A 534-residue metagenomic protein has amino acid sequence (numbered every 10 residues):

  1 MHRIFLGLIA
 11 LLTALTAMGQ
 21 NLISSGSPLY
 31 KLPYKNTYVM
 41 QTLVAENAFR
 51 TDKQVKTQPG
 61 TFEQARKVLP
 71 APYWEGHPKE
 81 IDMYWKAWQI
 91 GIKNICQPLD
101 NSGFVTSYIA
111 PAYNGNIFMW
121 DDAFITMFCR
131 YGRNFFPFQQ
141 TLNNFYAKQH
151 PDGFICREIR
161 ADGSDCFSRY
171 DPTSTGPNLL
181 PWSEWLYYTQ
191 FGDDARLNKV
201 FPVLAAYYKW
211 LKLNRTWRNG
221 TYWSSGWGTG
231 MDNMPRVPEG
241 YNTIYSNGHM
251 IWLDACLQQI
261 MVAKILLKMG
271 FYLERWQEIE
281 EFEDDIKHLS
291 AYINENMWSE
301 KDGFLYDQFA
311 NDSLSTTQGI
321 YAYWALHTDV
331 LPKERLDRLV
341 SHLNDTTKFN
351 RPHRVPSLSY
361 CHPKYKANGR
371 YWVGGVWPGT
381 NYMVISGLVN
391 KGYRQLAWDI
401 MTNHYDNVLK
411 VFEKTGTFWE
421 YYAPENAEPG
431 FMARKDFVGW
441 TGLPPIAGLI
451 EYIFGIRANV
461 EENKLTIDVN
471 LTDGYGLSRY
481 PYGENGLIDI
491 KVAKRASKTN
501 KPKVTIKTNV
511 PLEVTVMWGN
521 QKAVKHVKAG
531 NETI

Functional and structural regions predicted by a protein language model:
H2-A10: Sec-dependent signal peptide recognition, specifically the positively charged N-region followed immediately by
A17-G19: Boundary at the C-terminal end of the N-terminal hydrophobic targeting segment
L22, N344-K348, N390-I534: Non-catalytic C-terminal accessory modules of carbohydrate-active enzymes
S24-F49, W74-N116, Q140-D171, T216-I251 (+6 more regions): Extended glycan-interaction surfaces of carbohydrate-active proteins
K31, N36-M40, G115-G226, W252-C256 (+4 more regions): Aromatic-rich carbohydrate-recognition surfaces in CAZymes
A71-I81, C129-L142, Y187-A205, K268-K287 (+3 more regions): Structural helix-adjacent loops and short alpha-helical linkers that scaffold large soluble proteins
K86-K93, N144, V203-W217, Q258 (+3 more regions): Alpha-helical scaffold segments in carbohydrate-active enzymes
